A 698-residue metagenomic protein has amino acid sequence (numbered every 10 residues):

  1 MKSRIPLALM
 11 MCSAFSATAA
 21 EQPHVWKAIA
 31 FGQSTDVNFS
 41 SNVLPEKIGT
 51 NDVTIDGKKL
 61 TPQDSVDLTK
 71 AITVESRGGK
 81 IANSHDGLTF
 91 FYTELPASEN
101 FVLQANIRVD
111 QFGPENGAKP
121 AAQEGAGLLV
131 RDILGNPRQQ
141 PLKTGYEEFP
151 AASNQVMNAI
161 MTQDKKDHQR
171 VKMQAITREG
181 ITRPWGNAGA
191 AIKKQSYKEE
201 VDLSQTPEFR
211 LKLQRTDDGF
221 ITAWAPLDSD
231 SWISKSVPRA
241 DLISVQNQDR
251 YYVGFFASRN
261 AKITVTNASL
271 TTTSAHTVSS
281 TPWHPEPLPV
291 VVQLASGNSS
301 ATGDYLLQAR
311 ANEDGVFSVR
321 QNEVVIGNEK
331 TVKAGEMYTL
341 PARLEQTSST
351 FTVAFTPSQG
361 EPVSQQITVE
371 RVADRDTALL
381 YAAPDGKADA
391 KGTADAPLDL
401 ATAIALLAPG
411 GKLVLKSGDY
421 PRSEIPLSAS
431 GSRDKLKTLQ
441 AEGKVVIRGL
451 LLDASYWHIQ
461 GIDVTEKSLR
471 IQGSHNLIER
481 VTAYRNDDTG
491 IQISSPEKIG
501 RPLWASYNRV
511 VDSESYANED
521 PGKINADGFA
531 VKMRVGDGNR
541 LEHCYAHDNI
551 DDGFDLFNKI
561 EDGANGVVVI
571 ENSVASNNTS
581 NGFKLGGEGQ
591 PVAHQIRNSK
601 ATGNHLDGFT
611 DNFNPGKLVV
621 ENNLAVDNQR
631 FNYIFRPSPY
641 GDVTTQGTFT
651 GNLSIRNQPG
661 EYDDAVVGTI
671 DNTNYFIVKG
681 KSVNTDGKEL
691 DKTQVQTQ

Functional and structural regions predicted by a protein language model:
A20-E286, Y305: Extracellular glycan-recognition regions
D86-G87, E424-L427, I447-G449, T465-L469 (+7 more regions): Extracellular beta-strand/beta-solenoid scaffold signature
N260, A408, A429, D434 (+24 more regions): Parallel beta-helix/beta-solenoid
V332-E336, A373, F529, P639-Q698: Acidic, glycine- and Ser/Thr-rich low-complexity intrinsically disordered tracts in extracellular/secreted proteins
L340-S348, V535: Surface-exposed, short loops/turns at beta-strand junctions within beta-sandwich domains
Q365-T402, D419: Right-handed parallel beta-helix/beta-solenoid
L379, P409-Q460: Beta-solenoid repeat scaffold
I462, V481, N486, N508 (+14 more regions): Consensus "Asn ladder" position of solenoid repeat domains
